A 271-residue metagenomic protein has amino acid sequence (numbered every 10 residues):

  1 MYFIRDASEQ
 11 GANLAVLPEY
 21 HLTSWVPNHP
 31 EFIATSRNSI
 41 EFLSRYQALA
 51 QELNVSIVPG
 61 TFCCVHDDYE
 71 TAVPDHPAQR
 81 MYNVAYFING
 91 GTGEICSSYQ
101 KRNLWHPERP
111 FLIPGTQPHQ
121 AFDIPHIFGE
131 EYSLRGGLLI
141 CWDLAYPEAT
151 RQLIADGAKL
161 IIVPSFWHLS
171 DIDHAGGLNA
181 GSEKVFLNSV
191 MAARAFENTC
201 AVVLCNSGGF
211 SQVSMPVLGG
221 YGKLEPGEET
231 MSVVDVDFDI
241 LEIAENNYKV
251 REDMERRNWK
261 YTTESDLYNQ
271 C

Functional and structural regions predicted by a protein language model:
M1-A15, E148-G157: Short amphipathic alpha-helices and their capping/turn segments at secondary-structure boundaries
Q10-T35, P164-F166: Short, conserved active-site loops that position catalytic residues or coordinate cofactors/metal ions across diverse
V16, I57-P59, G136: Hydrophobic faces of well-ordered beta-strands that scaffold small-molecule active sites in alpha/beta enzyme cores
N38-V58, L144-S232: CN hydrolase (nitrilase-like) catalytic-core segments centered on the catalytic cysteine and neighboring Lys/Glu
P59-T61, N83-F87, Q120, F210-S214 (+1 more regions): Short beta-strand scaffold segments in enzyme catalytic cores
V65-K184, S189-V190, Y248-V250, R256: Active-site catalytic loop in hydrolytic enzyme cores
P226-I243, N247: A hydrophobic, small-residue-rich beta->alpha segment in the mid-to-C-terminal subdomain of diverse proteins
L241-C271: A short C-terminal boundary segment appended to hydrolase-like catalytic domains
